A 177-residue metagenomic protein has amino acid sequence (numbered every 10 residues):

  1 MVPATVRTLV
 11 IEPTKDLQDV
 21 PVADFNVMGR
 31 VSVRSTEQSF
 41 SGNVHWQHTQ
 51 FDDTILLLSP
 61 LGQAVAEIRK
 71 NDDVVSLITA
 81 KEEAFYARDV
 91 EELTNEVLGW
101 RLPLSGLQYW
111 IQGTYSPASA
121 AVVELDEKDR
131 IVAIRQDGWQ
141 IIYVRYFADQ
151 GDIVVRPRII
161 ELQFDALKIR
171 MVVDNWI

Functional and structural regions predicted by a protein language model:
M1-H45, W176: N-terminal leader/targeting segments and the immediate start of mature chains
A23-V31, F40-W46, F51-L57, A66 (+3 more regions): One face of beta-strands
G29, F40-G42, A64, D73 (+3 more regions): Residue-level marker for the onset of beta-strands and adjacent loop->beta junctions in well-ordered domains
E37, L61, A80-E82, Q136-G138 (+1 more regions): Glycine-centered tight beta-turn/hairpin loop motif at sheet-sheet or coil-to-beta transitions
D52-R101: An acidic-aromatic
K81-D137: Flexible, processing/modification-adjacent segments and terminal tails in exported/periplasmic/extracellular proteins
G113-I177: Gly/Pro-enriched, hydrophobic low-complexity segments that function as extracytoplasmic propeptides/linkers
